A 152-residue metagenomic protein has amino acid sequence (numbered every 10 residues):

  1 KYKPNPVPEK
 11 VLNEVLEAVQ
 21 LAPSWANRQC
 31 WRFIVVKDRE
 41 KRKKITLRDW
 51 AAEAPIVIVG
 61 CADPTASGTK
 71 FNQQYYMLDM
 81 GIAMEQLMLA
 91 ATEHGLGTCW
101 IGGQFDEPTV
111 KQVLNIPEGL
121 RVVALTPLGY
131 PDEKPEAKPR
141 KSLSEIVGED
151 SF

Functional and structural regions predicted by a protein language model:
K1-P6, A124-F152: C-terminal helix-cap and adjacent tail motif
V7, K37-E40, G102-F105: Short beta->alpha linker loops
V11-A83: Glycine/small-residue-rich phosphate/adenosyl-binding loop
E53-V59, L114-K138: A glycine-rich helix N-cap at a beta->alpha junction
G95: Structured binding elements
I101-G119: Active-site helix/loop module of the DD-peptidase/beta-lactamase fold, centered on the serine-lysine SxxK catalytic
